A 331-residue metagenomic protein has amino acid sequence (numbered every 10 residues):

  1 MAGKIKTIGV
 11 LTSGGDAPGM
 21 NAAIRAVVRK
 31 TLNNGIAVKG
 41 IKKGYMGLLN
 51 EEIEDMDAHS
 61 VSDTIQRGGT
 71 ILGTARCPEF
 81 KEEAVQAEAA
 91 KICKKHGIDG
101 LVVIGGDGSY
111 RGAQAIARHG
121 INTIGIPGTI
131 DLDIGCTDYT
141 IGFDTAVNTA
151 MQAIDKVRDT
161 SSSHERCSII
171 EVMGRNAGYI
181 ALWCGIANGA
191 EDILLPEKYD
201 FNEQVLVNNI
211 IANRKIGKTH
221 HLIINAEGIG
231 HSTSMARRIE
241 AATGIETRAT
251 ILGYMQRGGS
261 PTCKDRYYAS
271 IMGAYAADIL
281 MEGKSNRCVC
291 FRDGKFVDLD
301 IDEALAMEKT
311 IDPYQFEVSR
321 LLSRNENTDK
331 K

Functional and structural regions predicted by a protein language model:
A2, L48-L101, G108-S109, I141-N148 (+1 more regions): Glycine-rich oxoanion-binding loops at beta->alpha junctions
A2-L49: N-terminal phosphate-binding or glycine-rich loops at protein starts, especially the Walker A/P-loop of NTPases
A22-V27, D107-I121, A181: Short Gly/Thr/Asp-enriched flexible loops that form oxyanion-binding sites at enzyme active sites
G35, K39, A117-G142, L194-K198 (+1 more regions): Short, acidic/small-residue loops that bind anionic groups at enzyme active sites
V103-G105, A115, F143-E246, T250: Accessory alpha-helical/coil subdomains and C-terminal extensions that flank or cap enzyme catalytic cores
E240, M255-S270, A277-M281, E326: Catalytic, metal-anchored helix/loop core of enzyme active sites in primary metabolism
R287-K331: Phosphate-binding loop/pocket of nucleotide- and phosphate-handling active sites
